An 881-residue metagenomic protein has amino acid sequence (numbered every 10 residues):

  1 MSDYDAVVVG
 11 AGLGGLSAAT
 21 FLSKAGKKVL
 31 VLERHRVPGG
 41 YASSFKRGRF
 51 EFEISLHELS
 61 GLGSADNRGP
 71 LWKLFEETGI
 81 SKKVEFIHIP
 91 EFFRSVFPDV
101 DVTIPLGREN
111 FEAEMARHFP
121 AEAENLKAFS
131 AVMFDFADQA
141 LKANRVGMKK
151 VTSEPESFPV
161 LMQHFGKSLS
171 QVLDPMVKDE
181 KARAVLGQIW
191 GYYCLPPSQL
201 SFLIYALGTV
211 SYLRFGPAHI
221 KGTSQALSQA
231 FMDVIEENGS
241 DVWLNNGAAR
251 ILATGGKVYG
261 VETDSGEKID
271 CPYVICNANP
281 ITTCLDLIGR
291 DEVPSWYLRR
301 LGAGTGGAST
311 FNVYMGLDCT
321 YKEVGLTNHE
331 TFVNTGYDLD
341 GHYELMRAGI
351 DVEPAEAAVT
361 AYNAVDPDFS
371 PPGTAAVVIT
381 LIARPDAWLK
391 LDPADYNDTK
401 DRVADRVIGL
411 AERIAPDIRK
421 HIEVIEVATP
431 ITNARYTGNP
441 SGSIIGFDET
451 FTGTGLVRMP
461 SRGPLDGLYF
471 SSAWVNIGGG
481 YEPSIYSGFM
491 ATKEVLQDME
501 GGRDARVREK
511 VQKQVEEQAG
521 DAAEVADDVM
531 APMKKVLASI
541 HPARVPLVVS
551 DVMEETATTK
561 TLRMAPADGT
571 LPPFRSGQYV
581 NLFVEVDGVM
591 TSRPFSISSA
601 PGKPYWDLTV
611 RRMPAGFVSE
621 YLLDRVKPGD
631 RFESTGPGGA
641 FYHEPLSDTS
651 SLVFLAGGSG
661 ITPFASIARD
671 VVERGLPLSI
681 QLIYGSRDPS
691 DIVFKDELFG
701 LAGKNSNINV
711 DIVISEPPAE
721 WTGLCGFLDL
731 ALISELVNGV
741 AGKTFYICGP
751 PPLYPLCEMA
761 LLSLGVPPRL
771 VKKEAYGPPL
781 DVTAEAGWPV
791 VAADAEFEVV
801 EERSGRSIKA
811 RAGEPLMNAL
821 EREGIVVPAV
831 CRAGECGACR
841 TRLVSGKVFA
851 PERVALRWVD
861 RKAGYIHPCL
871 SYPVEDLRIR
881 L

Functional and structural regions predicted by a protein language model:
S2-D135: N-terminal glycine-rich phosphate/pyrophosphate-binding loop and immediately adjacent elements
F97-L200: Rossmann-like flavin
D179, R183-P196, P354-T360, A415-I477: A glycine-rich dinucleotide-binding beta-alpha-beta segment and adjacent secondary-structure elements that constitute
T209-V258, E262: Helical element adjacent to the flavin cofactor pocket in flavoenzyme catalytic cores
A249-S370: Mid-domain catalytic core of redox enzymes that form a hydrophobic substrate pocket/lid adjacent to a catalytic redox
C319-A428: C-terminal segments that line or cap access tunnels to active or ligand-binding sites in enzymes and enzyme-associated
M533-T635, T649-S651, S686-D688, F699-A702 (+1 more regions): Ferredoxin-reductase
A615-V800: FNR/FR-type flavoprotein reductase catalytic core
